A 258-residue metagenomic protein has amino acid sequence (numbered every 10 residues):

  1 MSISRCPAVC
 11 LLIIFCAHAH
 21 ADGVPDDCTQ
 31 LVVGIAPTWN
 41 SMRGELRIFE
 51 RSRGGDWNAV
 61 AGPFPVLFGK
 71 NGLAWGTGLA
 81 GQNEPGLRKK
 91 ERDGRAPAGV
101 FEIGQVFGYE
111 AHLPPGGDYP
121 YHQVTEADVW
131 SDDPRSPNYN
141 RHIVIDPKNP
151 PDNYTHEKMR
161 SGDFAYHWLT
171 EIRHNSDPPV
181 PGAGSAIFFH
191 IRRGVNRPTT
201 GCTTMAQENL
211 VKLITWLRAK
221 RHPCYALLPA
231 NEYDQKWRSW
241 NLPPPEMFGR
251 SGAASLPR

Functional and structural regions predicted by a protein language model:
M1-A8: Bacterial N-terminal signal peptides that target proteins for export
A8-V9, A19: Cleavable N-terminal signal peptides
V9-C10, A254: Intrinsic-disorder/low-complexity peptide segments enriched for small residues
I14-C16: N-terminal signal peptide c-region/cleavage motif recognized by signal peptidases
A21-T199, E208-R258: Cell wall/extracellular polymer interaction/catalysis modules
C202: Short cysteine clusters
M205: A conserved hydrophobic position in a structured secondary element of the catalytic/binding core that shapes
